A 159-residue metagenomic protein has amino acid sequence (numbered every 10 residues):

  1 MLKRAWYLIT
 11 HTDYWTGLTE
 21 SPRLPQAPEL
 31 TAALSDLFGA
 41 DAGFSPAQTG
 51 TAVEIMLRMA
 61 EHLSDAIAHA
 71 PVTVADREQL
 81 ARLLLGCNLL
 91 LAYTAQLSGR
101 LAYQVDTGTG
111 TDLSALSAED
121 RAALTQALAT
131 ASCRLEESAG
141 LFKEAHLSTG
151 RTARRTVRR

Functional and structural regions predicted by a protein language model:
M1-E29: N-terminal functional module detector in eukaryotic proteins
A5-W6, A115, L141-R159: Short, charged, intrinsically disordered terminal tails
E20-H146: Hydrophobic alpha-helical segments that drive targeting, anchoring, or assembly
